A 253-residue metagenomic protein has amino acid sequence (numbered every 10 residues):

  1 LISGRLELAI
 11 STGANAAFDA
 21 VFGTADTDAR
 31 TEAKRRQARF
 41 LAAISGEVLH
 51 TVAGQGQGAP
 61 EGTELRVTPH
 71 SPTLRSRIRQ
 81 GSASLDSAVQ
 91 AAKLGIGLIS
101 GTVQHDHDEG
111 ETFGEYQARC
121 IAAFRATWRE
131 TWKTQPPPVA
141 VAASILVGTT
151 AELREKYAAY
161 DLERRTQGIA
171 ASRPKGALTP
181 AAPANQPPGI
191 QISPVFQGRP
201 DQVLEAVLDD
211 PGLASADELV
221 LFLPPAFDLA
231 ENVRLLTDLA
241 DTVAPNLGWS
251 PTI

Functional and structural regions predicted by a protein language model:
L1, R39, A43, Q90 (+5 more regions): Alpha-helical structural signal in soluble globular domains
L1-L94: Internal, glycine-rich beta/alpha segment that forms the wall or movable "lid" of small-molecule/cofactor binding
R5-A9, R77-R79, G97-I99, P136-A142 (+1 more regions): Structural preference for beta-strand elements that scaffold enzyme active sites
S11-N15, A83, V103-H105, A142-L146 (+1 more regions): Active-site beta-loop-alpha junctions enriched in small/polar residues
A16-A17, S87-A88, D106-D108, V147-T150 (+1 more regions): Flexible loop/turn segments at secondary-structure boundaries
D26-V67, D108-A216: An alpha-helical appendage that flanks or caps ligand/catalytic pockets
D86-H107, T112-E115: A conserved active-site cap/scaffold subdomain adjacent to cofactor or substrate pockets
F196-T252: Long, low-complexity C-terminal extensions of enzymes
